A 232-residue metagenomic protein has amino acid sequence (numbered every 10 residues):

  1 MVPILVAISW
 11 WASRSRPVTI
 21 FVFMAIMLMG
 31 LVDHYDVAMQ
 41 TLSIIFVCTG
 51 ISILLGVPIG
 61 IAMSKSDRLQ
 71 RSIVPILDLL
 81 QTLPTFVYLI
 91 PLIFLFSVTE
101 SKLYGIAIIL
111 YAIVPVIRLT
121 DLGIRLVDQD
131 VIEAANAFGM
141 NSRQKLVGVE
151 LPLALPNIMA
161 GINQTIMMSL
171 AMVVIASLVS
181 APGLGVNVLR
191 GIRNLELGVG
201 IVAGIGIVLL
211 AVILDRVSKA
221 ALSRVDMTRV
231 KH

Functional and structural regions predicted by a protein language model:
V2-S9, V22-L28, V87-P91, P152: Hydrophobic, membrane-inserted alpha-helices
V6-W11, I26-M39, C48-L77: Transmembrane-helix boundary motif in ABC transporter permease subunits
Y35-S43, V47, Q70-I73, L77-L80 (+4 more regions): Alpha-helical membrane-interface segments at transmembrane helix boundaries
V37-T41, I61, R71-P75, L119-L126 (+5 more regions): Membrane-spanning helices that line or support transport/gating and their immediate boundary helices in channels
I44-V47, S52-L55, S64, L77-A112: Generic hydrophobic transmembrane alpha-helix motif, especially the helices
F94, I124, S169-L210, L222 (+1 more regions): Glycine-rich helix-loop "coupling/hinge" segments at transmembrane-helix boundaries in multipass transporters
L110, S142-A176, G198, V202 (+2 more regions): Transmembrane alpha-helices
P115-G161, V188: Short cytoplasmic-facing helical segments at TM-TM junctions of multi-pass membrane proteins
